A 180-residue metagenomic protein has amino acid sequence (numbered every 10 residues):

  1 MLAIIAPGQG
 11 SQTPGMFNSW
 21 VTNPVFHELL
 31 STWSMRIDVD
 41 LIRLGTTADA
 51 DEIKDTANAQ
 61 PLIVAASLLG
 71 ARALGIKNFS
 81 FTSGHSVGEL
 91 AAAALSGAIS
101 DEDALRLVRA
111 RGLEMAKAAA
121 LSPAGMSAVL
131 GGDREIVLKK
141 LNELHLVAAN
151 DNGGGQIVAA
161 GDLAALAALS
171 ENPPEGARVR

Functional and structural regions predicted by a protein language model:
M1-S83, A159: Helix-rich "cap/lid" substructures immediately adjacent to catalytic or cofactor-binding pockets
Q9-S11, I37, S96-R180: Alpha/beta catalytic cores of group-transfer enzymes, especially the acyltransferase/condensing modules of polyketide
R43-L44, G84, V147-N152: Short beta-strand
A50-D51, S83-V87, G112, A124-A128: Short, glycine/charge-rich beta-strand/loop segments that flank catalytic centers and engage negatively charged groups
V64-L68, A93, L105: Conserved active-site region of classical short-chain dehydrogenase/reductase
S67, S80-G88, A92, S100: Gly/Ala-rich beta-loop-alpha elbow adjacent to hydrolase catalytic centers
R72-G75, A93-I99: Alpha-helix C-terminal capping segments
